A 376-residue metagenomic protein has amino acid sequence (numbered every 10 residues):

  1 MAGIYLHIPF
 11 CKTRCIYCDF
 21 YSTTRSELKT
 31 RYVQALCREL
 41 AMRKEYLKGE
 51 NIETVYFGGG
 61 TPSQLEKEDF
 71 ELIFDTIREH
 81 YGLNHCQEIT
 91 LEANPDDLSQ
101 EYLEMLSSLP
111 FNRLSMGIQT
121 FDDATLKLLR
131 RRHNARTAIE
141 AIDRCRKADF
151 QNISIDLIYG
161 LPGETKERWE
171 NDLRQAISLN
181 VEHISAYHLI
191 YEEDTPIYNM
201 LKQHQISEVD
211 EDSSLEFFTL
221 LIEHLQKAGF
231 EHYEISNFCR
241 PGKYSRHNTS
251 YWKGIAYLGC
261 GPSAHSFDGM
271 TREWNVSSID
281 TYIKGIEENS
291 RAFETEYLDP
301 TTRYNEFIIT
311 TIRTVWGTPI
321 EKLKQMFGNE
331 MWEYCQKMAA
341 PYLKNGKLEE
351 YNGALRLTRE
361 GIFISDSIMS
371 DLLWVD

Functional and structural regions predicted by a protein language model:
M1, S22-E45, E50-N329: C-terminal scaffold of the Radical SAM
M1-I8: Immediate flanking context of iron-sulfur cluster ligation sites
P9-F20: Local cysteine-cluster metal-coordination motifs and their immediate loop/turn environment, predominantly Fe-S cluster
N329-P341: Short amphipathic alpha-helical interaction segments
L343-G353: A short, conserved structural fragment
A354-T358: Minor-groove-contacting beta-hairpin "wing" of winged helix-turn-helix DNA-binding domains
E360-D376: Short, amphipathic alpha-helical interaction segments positioned at domain boundaries
